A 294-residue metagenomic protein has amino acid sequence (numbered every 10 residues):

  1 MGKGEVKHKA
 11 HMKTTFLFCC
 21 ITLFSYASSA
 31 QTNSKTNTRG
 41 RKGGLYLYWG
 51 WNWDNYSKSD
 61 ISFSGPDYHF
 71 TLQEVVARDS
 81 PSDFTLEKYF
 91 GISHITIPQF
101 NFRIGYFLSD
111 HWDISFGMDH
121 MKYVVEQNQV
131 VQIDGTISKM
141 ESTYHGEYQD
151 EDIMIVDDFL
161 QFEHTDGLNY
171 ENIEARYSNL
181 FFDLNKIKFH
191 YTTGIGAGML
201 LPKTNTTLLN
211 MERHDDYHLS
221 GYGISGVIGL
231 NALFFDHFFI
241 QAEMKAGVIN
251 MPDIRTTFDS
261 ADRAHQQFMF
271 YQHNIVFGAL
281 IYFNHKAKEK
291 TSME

Functional and structural regions predicted by a protein language model:
M1-R41, K286-E294: Cleavable N-terminal export/targeting peptides
Q31-Y106, N274-K290, E294: Short glycine/proline- and aromatic-enriched beta-strand/turn motifs that initiate or cap beta-hairpins
S34-K35, E87-F90, D157-E163, L208-Y217 (+1 more regions): Extracellular loop and loop/strand-boundary signature of outer-membrane beta-barrel proteins
R39-G43, R103-T207, G278-Y282: Gram-negative (and chloroplast) outer-membrane scaffold detector with strong preference for beta-barrel transmembrane
R41-L45, T96-F100, T165-E171, F189 (+2 more regions): Residues that define the transmembrane beta-barrel architecture of outer-membrane proteins
N52-K58, M121-V125, G198-T204, G247-D253 (+1 more regions): Structural signature of outer-membrane beta-barrel domains
S59-S62, Y68-F70, G229, L233-E294: Predominantly the C-terminal beta-signal and adjacent terminal strand-loop region of outer-membrane beta-barrel
F63-H69, Q127-M140, T206-D215, T257-H265: Flexible, surface-exposed loop regions and adjacent strand-edge segments of Gram-negative outer-membrane beta-barrel
